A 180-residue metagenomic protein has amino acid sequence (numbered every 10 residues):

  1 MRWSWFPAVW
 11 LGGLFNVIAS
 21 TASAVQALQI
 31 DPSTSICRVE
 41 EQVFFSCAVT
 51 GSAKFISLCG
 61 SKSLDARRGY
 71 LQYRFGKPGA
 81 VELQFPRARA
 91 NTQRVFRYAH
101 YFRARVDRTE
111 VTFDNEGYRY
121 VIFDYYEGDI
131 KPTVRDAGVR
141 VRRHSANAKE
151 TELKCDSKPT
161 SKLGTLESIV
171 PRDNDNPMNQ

Functional and structural regions predicted by a protein language model:
M1-S4: Positively charged n-region of N-terminal signal peptides that target proteins for export
P7-I18: Bacterial N-terminal signal peptides
S20-A24: Sec/Tat signal peptide C-region and signal peptidase I cleavage site
V25-R97, E110: N-terminal secretory signal peptides
C59-L64, R87-T92, Y125-D129, C155-L163: A short, sequence-level motif marking secondary-structure junctions
R97-A104: An anionic, turn-rich surface loop/hairpin at beta-sheet edges that serves as a generic interaction/coordination patch
R108-L153: Surface-exposed interaction patches
H144-Q180: C-terminal partner/receptor-binding element of secreted or periplasmic proteins
